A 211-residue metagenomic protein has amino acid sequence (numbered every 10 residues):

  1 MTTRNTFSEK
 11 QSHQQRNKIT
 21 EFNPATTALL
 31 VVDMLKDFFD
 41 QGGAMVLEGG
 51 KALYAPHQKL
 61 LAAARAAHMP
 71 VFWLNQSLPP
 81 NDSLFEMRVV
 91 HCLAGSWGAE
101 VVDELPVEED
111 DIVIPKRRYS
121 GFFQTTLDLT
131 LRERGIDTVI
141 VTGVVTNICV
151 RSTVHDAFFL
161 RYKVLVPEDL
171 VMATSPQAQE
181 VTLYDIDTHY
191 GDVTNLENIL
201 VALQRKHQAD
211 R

Functional and structural regions predicted by a protein language model:
M1-E108, I112, Q204-R211: Active-site acidic carboxylates
A66-M69, G135, R161: Glycine-centered short loops/turns at secondary-structure junctions
V102-V144: Internal catalytic-core helix/loop-beta-alpha segment that presents or stabilizes conserved functional determinants
I140-G143, K163-P176: A short glycine-rich beta-strand->turn/loop micro-motif centered on a GG-aromatic cluster
V150-L160: Short Gly/Thr/Asp-enriched flexible loops that form oxyanion-binding sites at enzyme active sites
S175-D187: Active-site-proximal loop->helix
Y190-R211: A charged, well-structured terminal subsegment
